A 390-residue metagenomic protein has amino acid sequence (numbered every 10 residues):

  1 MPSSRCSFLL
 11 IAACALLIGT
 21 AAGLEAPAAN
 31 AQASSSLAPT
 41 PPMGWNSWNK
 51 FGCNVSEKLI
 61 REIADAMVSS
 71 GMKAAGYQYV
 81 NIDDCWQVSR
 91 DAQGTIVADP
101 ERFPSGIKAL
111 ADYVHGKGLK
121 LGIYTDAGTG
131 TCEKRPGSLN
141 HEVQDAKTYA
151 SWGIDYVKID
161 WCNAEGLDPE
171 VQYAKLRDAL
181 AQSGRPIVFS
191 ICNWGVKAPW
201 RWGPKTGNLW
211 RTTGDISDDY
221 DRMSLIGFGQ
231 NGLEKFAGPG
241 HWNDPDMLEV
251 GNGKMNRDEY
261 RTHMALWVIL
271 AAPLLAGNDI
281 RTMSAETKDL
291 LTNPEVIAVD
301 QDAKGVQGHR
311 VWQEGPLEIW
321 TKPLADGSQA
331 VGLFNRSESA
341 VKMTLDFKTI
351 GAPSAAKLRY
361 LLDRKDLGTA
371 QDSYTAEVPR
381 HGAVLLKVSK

Functional and structural regions predicted by a protein language model:
M1-A12: Bacterial N-terminal signal peptides that target proteins for export
L10-G23: Bacterial N-terminal signal peptides
P41-S47, G76-D83, K120-T125, D155-D160 (+7 more regions): Structural recognition of the beta-strand scaffold that forms the well-ordered cores of secreted hydrolase catalytic
I63, M67-G166: Aromatic-lined carbohydrate-binding/catalytic grooves of carbohydrate-active enzymes
L119-K134, A181-A198: Aromatic-lined carbohydrate-recognition surfaces of secreted/lumenal glycan-active proteins
Q144, R185-D279, D300: Glycan-recognition surfaces
W267-L270, L275-G277, Q313-A352: Carbohydrate-binding surface patches
T369-K390: C-terminal beta-strand-rich structural cap/linker in extracellular carbohydrate-active enzymes
